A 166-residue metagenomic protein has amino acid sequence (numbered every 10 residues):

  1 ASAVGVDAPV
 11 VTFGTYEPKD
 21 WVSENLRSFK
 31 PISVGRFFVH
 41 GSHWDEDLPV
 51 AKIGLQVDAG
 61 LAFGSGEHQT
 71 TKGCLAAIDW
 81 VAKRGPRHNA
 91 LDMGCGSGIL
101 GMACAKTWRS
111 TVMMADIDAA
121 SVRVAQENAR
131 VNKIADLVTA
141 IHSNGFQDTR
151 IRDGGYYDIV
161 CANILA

Functional and structural regions predicted by a protein language model:
A1-P49: N-terminal auxiliary segments of SAM/dcSAM-dependent transferases
F38, Q56-D58, D116, L165: Conserved beta-strand segments that form the floor/walls of ligand-binding pockets within enzyme and binding domains
P49-A59: A short, charged helix-loop
L61, S65-G145: Conserved SAM/SAH cofactor-binding pocket of Class I
F146-I159: A short acidic, Gly/Pro-enriched loop at the edge of an enzyme's catalytic core that lines a small-molecule cofactor
D158-A166: A short SAM/SAH-binding and catalytic strip from SAM-dependent methyltransferases
